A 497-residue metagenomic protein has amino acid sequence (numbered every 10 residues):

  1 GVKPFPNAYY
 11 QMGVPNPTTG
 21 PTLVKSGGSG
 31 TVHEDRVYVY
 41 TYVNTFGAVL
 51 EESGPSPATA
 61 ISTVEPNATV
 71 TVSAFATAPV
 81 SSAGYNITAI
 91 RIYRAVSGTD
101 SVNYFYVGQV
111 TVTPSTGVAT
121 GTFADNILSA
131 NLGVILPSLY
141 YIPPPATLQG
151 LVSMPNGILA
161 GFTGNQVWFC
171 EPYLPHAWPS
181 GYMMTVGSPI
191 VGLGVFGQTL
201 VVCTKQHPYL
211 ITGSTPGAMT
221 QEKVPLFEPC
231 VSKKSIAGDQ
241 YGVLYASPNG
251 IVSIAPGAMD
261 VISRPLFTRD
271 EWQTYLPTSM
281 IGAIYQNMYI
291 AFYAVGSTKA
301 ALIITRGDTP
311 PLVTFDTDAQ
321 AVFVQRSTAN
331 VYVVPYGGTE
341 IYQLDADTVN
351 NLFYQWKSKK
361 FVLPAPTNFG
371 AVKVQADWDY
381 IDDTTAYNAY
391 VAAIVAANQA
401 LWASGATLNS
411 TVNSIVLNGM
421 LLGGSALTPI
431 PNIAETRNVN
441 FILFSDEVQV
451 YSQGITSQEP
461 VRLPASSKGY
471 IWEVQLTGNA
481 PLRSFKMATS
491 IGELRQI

Functional and structural regions predicted by a protein language model:
G1, A68-F75, R91, F105-V107 (+4 more regions): Short, hydrophobic/proline-enriched secondary-structure or compact coil segments at domain edges
G1-P15, S101-V110, A255-P256, Y336-A346: Short, surface-exposed terminal/edge motifs of secreted or surface/virion proteins that either
P4, R94, F169, L210 (+3 more regions): Conserved blade-register residue in beta-propeller folds
P6-D35, V43-P79, L139-A283, D308-T309 (+1 more regions): Beta-propeller and closely related beta-pinwheel folds
M12-V14, F123, L352: The feature marks proteins involved in alpha-glucan
N16-T147, L363-A365, N479-I497: Low-complexity, Ser/Thr/Pro-rich intrinsically disordered linker/stalk segments at domain junctions
D35-V37, T45-G47, T63-T69, F227-V231 (+3 more regions): Beta-sheet repeat architectures centered on beta-propellers
